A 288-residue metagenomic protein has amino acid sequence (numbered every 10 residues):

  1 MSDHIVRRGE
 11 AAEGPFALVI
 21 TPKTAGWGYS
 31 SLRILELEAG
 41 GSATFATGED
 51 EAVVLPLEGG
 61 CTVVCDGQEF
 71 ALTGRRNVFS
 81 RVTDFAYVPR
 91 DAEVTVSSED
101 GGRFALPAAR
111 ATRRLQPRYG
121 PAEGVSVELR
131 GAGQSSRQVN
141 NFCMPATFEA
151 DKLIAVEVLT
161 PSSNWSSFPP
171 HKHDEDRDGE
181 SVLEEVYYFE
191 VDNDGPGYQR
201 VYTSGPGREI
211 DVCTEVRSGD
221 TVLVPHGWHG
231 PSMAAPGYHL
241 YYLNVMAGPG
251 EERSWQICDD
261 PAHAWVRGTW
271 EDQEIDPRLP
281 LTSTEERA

Functional and structural regions predicted by a protein language model:
M1-T44, E51-G60, Q273-R278, S283 (+1 more regions): Hydrophobic, proline/glycine-rich low-complexity stretches
A11-T44, Q134-V186: A short glycine-rich, His/Asp/Glu-containing loop-to-beta-strand
S31-S97: Extended, compositionally biased flexible segments
L32-E36, F85-Y87, L106, A155-L159 (+3 more regions): Conserved hydrophobic/aromatic beta-strand scaffold that supports enzyme active sites
G48-L72, V88, S162, D174-D220 (+1 more regions): Glycine- and acidic-residue-biased ligand/ion/polar-headgroup-sensing regions
F79-E99, A109, E215-G237: Conserved metal-binding segment of the jelly-roll/cupin
Y87-D91, S97, G102-D174: Non-heme Fe(II) oxygenase catalytic core, chiefly the N-lobe of the double-stranded beta-helix
G102-F142, P236, L243-A288: Double-stranded beta-helix
